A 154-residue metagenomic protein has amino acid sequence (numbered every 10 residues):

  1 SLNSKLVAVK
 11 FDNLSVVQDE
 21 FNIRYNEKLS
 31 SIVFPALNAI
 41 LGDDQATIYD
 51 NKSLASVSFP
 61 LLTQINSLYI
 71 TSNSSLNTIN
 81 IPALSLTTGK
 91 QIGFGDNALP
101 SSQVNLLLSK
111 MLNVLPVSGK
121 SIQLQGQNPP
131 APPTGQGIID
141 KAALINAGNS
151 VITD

Functional and structural regions predicted by a protein language model:
S1-L6, N13-K28, A36-S53, L61-L76 (+3 more regions): Concave beta-strand-loop units of leucine-rich repeat
I32: A motif-centric signal for short, conserved binding hotspots located in accessible loops or intrinsically disordered
P132-G148: Short, aromatic/basic amphipathic alpha-helical patches
